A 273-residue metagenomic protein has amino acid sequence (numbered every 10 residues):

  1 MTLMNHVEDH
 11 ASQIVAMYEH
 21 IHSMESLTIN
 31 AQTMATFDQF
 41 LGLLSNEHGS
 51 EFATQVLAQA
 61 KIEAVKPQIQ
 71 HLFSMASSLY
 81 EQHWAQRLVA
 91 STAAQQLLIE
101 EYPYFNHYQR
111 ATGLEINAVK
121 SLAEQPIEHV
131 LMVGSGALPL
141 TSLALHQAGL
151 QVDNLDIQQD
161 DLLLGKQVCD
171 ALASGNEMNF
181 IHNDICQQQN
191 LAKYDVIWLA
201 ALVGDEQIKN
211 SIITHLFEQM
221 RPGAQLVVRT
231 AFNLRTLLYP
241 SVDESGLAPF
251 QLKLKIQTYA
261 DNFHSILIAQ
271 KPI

Functional and structural regions predicted by a protein language model:
T2-V89: N-terminal auxiliary segments of SAM/dcSAM-dependent transferases
Y102-I127: Conserved alpha-helix/loop element of class I SAM-dependent methyltransferases that forms part of the SAM/SAH-binding
A137-L150: Conserved SAM-binding loop of SAM-dependent methyltransferases across substrates and taxa, primarily the Class I
Q151-D156: Conserved SAM-binding motif I beta-strand of class I
Q158-D160: Conserved SAM/SAH-binding beta-strand->alpha-helix loop
A173-I185: Conserved SAM-binding strand-loop segment of SAM-dependent methyltransferases
D205-L216: A short, conserved alpha-helix within the catalytic core of class I
G223-N233: Conserved beta-strand signature within the Rossmann-like core of class I S-adenosyl-L-methionine
